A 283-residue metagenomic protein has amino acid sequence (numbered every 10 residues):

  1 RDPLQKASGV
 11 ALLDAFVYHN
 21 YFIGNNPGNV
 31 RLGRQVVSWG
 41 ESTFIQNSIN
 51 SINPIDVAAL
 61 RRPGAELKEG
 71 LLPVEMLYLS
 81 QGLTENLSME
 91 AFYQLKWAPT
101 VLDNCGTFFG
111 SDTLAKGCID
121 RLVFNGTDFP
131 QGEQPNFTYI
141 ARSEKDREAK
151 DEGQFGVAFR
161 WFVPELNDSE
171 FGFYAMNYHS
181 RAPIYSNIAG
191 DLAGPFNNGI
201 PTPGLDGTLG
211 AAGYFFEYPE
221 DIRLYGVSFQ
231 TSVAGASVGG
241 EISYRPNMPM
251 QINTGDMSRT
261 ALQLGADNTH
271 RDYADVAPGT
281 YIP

Functional and structural regions predicted by a protein language model:
R1, N53-R62, C105-R142, Y185-Y214 (+1 more regions): Solvent-exposed loop segments that connect transmembrane elements
R1-T113: Outer membrane beta-barrel
L4-G9, E66-L71, R147-D151, T208 (+2 more regions): Short sequence motifs at beta-strands and strand-loop junctions characteristic of Gram-negative outer-membrane
A11-L13, P73, L95-W97, D151-F155 (+3 more regions): Transmembrane beta-barrel architecture of outer-membrane proteins
D14-H19, M76-Q81, V157-W161, F173 (+2 more regions): Residues on the lipid-exposed face of transmembrane beta-strands in outer-membrane beta-barrel proteins
F22-N25, L72, T84-N86, P164-L166 (+3 more regions): Outer-membrane beta-barrel channels and translocator barrels
V30-L32, A91, F171-A175, F229 (+1 more regions): Membrane-embedded beta-strand positions of outer-membrane beta-barrel proteins
R34-S38, L95-P99, V163, A175-R181 (+2 more regions): Transmembrane beta-strands of outer-membrane beta-barrel pores
